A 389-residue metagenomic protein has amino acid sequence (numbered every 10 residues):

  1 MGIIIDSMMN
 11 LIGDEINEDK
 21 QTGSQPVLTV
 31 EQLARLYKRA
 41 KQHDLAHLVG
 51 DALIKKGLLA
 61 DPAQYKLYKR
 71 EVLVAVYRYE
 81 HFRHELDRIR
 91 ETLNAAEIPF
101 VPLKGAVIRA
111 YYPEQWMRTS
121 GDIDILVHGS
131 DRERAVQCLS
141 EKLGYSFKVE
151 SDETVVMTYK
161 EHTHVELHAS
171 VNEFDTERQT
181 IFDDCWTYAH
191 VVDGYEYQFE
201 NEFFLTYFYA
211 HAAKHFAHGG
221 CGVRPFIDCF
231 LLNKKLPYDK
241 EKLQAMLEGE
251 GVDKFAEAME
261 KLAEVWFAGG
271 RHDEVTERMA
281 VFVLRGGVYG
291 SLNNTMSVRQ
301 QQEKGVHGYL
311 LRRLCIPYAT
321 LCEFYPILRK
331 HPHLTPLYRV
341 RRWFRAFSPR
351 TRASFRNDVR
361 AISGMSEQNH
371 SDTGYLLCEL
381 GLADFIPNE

Functional and structural regions predicted by a protein language model:
M1-G121, V127-E389: Conserved NTP-donor binding/palm subdomain of two-metal-ion nucleotidyltransferases/polymerases, i.e., the charged
